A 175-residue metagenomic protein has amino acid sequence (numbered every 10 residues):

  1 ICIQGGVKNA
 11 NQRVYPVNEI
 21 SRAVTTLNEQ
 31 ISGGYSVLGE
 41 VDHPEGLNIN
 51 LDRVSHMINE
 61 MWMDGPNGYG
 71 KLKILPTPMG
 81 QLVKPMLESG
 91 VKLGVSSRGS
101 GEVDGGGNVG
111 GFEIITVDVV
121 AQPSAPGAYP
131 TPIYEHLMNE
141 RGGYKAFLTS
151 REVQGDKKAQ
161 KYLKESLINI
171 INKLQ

Functional and structural regions predicted by a protein language model:
I1-E140, A146-G155, A159-S166, I170-L174: Signature of dsDNA virion morphogenesis modules
